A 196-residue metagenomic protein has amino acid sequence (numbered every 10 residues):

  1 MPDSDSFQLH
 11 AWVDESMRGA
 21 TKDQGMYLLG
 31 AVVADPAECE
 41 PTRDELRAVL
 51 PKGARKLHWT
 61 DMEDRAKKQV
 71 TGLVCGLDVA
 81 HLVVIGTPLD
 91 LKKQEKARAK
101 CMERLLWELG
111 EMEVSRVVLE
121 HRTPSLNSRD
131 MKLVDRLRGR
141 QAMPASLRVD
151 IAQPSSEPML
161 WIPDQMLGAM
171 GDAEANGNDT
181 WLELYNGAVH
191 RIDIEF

Functional and structural regions predicted by a protein language model:
M1-F196: Phosphate-ester processing/binding pockets and catalytic centers
